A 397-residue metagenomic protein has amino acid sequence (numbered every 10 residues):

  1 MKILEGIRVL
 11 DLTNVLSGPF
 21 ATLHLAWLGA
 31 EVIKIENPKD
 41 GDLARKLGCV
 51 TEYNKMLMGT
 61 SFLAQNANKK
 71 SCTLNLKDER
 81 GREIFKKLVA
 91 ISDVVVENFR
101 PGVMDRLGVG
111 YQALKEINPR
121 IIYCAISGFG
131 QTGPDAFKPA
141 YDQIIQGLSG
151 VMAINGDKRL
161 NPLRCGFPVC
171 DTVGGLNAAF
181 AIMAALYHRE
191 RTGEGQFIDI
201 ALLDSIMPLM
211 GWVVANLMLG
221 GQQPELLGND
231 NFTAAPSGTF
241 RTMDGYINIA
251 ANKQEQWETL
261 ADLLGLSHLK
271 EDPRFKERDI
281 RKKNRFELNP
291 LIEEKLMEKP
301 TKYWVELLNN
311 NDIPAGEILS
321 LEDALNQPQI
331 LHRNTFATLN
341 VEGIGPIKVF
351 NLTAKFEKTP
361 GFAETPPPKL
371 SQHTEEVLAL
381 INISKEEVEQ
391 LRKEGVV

Functional and structural regions predicted by a protein language model:
M1-A181, A185-R191, K369, E375-V397: N-terminal helix-loop segment corresponding to the beta1-alpha1 unit of nucleotide/adenylate-binding folds
V32-I35, N309-D323, S384-E389: Short, well-structured beta-strand/strand-turn elements
K39, G128-G130, L202-M207, V214 (+3 more regions): Glycine-rich beta-alpha junction loops
Q131, R159-V169, E190-I206, E225-F232 (+1 more regions): Conserved Rossmann-fold dehydrogenase catalytic segment
G175-G195, P208-L219, A261-H268: Oxidoreductase and adenylate-handling cofactor-binding alpha/beta cores
A235-N311, A315: Aromatic-enriched alpha-helical interface/lid elements that frame and gate functional surfaces
N310-A363: A glycine-rich dinucleotide-binding beta-alpha-beta segment and adjacent secondary-structure elements that constitute
I344-Q390: Flexible, small-/acidic-enriched active-site or ligand-binding loops
